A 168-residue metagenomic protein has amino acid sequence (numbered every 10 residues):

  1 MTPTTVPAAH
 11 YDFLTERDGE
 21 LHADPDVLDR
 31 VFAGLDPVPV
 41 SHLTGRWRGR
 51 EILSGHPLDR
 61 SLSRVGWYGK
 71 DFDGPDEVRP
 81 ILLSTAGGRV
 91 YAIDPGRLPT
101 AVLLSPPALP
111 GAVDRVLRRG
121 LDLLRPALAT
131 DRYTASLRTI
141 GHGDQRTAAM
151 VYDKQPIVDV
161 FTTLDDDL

Functional and structural regions predicted by a protein language model:
T2-L168: Soluble ligand-binding/transfer domains with enclosed cavities or grooves
